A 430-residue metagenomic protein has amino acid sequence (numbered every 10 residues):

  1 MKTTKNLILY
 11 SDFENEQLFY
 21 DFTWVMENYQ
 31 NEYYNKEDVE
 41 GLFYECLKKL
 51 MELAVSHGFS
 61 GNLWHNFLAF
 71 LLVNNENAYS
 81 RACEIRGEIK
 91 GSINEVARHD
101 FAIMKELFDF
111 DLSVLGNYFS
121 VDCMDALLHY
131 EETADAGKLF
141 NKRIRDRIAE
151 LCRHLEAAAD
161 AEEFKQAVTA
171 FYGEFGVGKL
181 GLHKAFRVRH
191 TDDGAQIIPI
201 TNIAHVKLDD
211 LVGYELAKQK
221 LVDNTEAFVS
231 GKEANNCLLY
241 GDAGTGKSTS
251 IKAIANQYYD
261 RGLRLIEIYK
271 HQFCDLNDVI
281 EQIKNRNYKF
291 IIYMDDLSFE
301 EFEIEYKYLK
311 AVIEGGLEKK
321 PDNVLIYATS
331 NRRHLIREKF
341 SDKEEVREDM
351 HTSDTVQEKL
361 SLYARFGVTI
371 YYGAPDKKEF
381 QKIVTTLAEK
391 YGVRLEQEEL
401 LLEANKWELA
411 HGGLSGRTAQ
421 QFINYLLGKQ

Functional and structural regions predicted by a protein language model:
M1-D210: AAA+ P-loop ATPase mechanoenzymes
I200-E226: N-terminal pre-Walker A segment at the start of P-loop NTPase domains
E226-A227, H271-L297, K307-E318, H351-Q357: Conserved alpha-helical scaffold flanking the Walker A/P-loop in AAA+ ATPase domains
N236-E267, D278-K284: Walker A/P-loop
H271-C274, L297-E300, I326, S330-I336 (+1 more regions): Conserved nucleotide-binding/hydrolysis micro-motifs of P-loop NTPases
N285, E300-E348, D354: Conserved catalytic/switch belt of AAA+ P-loop NTPases
R347-L360, G367-E379: Conserved AAA+ ATPase "SRH/arginine-finger" region at the nucleotide-binding site
T369, G373-Q430: C-terminal alpha-helical "lid" subdomain
